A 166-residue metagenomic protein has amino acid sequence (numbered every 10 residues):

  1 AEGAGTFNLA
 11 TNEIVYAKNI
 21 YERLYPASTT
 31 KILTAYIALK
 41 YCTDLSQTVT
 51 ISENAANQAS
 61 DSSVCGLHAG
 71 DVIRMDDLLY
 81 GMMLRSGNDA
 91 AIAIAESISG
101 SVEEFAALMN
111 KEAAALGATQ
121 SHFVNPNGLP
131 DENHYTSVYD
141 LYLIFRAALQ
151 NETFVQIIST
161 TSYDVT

Functional and structural regions predicted by a protein language model:
A1-Y139, L143, A148-E152: Active-site-adjacent loops and short helices of periplasmic peptidoglycan-processing enzymes
V155, T160-T166: A penicillin-recognizing enzyme superfamily signal
